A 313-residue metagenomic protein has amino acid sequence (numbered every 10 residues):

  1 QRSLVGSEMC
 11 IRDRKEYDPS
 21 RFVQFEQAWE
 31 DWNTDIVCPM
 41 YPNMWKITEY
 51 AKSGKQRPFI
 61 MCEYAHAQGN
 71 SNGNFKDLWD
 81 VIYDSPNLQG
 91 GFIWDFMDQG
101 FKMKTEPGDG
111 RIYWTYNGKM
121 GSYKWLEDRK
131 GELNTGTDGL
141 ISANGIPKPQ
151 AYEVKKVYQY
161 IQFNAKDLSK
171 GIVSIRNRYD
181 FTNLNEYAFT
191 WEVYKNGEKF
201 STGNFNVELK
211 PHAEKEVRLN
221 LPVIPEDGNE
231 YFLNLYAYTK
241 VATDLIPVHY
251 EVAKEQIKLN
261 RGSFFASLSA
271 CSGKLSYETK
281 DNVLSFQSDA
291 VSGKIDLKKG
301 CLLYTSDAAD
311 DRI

Functional and structural regions predicted by a protein language model:
Q1-G6, I11, Y304-I313: Single conserved hydrophobic/aromatic residue that forms the stacking wall/gate of nucleotide- or nucleobase-binding
S7-E8, R12-S174, R178-N185, T190-S201: Extended substrate-binding grooves/exosites of carbohydrate-active enzymes
G171-V173, F189, V217-L219, L233 (+1 more regions): Hydrophobic residues positioned within well-ordered beta-strands of beta-sheet architectures
G171-Y179, L233-A237, A290: Buried hydrophobic-core signal for structured, non-transmembrane domains
E198-D227: Intrinsically disordered, low-complexity Pro/Gly/Ser/Thr-rich segments with frequent PxxP/GP/PP motifs and embedded
P225-F264: Terminal connector regions
P247-E255, V283-S306, R312: Acidic-aromatic substrate-binding/catalytic surfaces of carbohydrate-active enzymes
F264-Y277: Acidic, serine/threonine- and proline-rich intrinsically disordered appendage/tail regions
